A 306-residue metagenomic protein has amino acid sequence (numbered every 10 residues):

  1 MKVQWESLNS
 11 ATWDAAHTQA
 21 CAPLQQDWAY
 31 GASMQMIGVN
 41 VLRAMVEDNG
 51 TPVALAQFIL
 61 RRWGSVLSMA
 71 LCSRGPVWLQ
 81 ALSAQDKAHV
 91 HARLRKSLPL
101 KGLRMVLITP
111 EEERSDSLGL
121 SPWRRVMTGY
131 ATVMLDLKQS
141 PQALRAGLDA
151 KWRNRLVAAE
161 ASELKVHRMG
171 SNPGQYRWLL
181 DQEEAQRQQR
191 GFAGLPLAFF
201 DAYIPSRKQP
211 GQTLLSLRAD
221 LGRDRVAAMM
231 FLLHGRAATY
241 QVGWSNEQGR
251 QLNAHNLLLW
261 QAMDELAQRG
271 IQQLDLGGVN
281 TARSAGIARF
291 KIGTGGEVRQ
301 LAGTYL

Functional and structural regions predicted by a protein language model:
K2, S7-S10, A32-S33, E113 (+2 more regions): Active-site/acyl-donor-binding loops of N-acyltransferases
Q4-D48, A56-S65, P110-S115, G119-T128 (+2 more regions): A conserved beta-strand-loop-helix scaffold within acyl/acetyltransferase catalytic domains
M69, L103-M105, A237, Q273: Residues at the N-termini of beta-strands
S73-S83, K138-Q139, G243-L252, N280: A short, internal acetyl-CoA/4′-phosphopantetheine-binding micro-motif in the GNAT/acyltransferase core
D86-G129: Non-catalytic accessory segments adjacent to catalytic cores
H91-K96, A202-L306: Aromatic (often tryptophan-rich) hydrophobic motifs at membrane interfaces
R104, G129-L135, S162-L164: Generic beta-strand structural signal
V106-L107, H167, Q273-G277: Short catalytic-loop micro-motif centered on adjacent basic/acidic residues
